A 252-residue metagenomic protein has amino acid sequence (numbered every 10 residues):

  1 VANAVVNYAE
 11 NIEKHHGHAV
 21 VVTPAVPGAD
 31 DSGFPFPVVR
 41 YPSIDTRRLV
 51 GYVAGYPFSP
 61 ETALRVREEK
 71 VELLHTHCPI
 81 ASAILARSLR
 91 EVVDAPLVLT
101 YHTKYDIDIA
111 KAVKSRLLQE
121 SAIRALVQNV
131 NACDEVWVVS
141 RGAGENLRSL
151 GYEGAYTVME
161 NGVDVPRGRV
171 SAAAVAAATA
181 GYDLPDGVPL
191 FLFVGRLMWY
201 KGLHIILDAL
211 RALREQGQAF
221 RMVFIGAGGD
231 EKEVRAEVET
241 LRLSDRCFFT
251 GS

Functional and structural regions predicted by a protein language model:
V1-P42, A95: N-terminal subdomain of nucleotide-sugar transferases
A25, G142, G162: Carbohydrate-associated surface elements
D45-T76, A81-S88, V92, E120 (+1 more regions): An amphipathic, basic-hydrophobic alpha-helix
L73, S88-I109, V130, W137: Active-site proximal beta-strand in glycosyltransferases
V92, Q119-V136, L150: Membrane-proximal helix-turn-helix segments that form the acceptor-binding/catalytic region of lipid-linked
P96-V98, D106-Q128, A174: Nucleotide-sugar donor phosphate/pyrophosphate-binding loop at the beta->alpha transition of glycosyltransferases
R169-L184: A short helix/loop element that forms part of the nucleotide-sugar donor recognition site in Leloir-type
P185-L192, L203-F248: A conserved nucleotide-sugar
